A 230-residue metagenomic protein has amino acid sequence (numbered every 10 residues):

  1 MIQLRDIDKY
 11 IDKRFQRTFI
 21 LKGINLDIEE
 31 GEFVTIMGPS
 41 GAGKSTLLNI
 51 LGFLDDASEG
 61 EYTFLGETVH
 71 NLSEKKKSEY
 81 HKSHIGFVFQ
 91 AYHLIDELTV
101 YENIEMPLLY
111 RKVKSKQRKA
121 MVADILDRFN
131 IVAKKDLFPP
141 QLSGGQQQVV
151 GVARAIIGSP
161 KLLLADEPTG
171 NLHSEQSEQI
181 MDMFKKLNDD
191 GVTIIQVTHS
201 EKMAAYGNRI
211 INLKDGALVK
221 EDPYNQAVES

Functional and structural regions predicted by a protein language model:
I2-R209: ABC family nucleotide-binding domain
R209, A217-S230: Conserved beta-strand-loop-alpha-helix hinge in the C-terminal portion of ABC ATPase nucleotide-binding domains
K214: A cytosolic small-molecule/anion-sensing beta-strand core signal
